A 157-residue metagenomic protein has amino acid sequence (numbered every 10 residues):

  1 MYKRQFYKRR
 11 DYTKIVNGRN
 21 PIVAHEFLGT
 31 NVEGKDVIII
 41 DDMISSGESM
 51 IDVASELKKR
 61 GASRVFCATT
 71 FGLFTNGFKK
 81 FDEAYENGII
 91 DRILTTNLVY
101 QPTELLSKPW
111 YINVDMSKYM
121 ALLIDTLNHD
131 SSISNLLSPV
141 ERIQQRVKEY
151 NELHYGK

Functional and structural regions predicted by a protein language model:
K3-K157: PRPP-associated nucleotide enzymes
